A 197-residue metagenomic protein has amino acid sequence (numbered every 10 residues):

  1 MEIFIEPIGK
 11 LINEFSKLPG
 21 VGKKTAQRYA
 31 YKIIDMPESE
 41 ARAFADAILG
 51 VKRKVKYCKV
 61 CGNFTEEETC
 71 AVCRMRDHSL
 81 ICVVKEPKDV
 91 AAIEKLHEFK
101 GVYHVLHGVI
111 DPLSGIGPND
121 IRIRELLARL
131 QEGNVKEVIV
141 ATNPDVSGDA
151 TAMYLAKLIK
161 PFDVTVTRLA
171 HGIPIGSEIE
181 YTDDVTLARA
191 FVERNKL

Functional and structural regions predicted by a protein language model:
E2-I8, K17, T25-V90: Cys/His-rich Zn2+-binding cysteine-cluster or related metal-binding knuckle/ribbon modules and their
I8-S16, Q27, I33, F64 (+2 more regions): S-adenosyl-L-methionine-dependent methyltransferase catalytic core, i.e., the SAM/SAH-binding region
S16, I34, L49, G62 (+9 more regions): Signal for well-folded cores of large energy- and translation-related assemblies
A26, R74-I139: Extended interfacial segments that mediate partner engagement and assembly in macromolecular machines
S39-G50, K59-V60, A71-V72, A91 (+5 more regions): Core recognition of P-loop NTPase motor domains used across DNA-transaction enzymes
L127-I139, P144-L197: Long C-terminal interaction/binding lobes of large macromolecular proteins
